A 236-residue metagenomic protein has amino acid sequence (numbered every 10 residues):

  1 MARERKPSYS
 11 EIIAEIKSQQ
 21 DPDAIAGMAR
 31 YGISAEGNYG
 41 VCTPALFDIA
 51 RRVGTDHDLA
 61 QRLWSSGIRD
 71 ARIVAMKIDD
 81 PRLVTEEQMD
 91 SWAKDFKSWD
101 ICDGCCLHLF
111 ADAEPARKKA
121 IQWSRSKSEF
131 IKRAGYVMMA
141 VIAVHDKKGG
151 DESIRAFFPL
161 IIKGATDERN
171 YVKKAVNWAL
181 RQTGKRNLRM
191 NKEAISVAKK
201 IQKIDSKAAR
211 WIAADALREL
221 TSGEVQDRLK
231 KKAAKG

Functional and structural regions predicted by a protein language model:
M1-G236: Alpha-helical scaffold domains
